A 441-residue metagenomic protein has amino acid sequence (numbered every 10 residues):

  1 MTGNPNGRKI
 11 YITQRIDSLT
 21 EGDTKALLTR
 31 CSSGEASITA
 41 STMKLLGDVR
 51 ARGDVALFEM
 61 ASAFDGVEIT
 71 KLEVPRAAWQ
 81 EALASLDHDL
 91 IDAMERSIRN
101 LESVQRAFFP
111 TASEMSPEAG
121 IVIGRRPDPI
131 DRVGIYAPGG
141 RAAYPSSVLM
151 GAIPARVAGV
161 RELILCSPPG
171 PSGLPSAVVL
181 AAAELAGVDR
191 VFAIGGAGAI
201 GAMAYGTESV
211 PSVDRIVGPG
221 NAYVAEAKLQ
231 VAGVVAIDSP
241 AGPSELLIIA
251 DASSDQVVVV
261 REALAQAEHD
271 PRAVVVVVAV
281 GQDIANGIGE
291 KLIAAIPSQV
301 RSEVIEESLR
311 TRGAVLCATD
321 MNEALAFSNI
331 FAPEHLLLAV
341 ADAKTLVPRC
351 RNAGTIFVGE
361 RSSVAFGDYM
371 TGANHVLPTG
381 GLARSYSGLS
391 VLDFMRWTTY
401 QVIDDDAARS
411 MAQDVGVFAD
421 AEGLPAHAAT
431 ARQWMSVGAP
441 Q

Functional and structural regions predicted by a protein language model:
T2-D131: N-terminal Rossmann-like NAD(P)+-binding subdomain of aldehyde/semialdehyde dehydrogenases
M115-A181: Conserved small-residue-rich beta-alpha loop and adjacent elements that most often cradle the phosphate/pyrophosphate
M150-R161, E184-A186, A204-P211, K228-Q230 (+1 more regions): Alpha-helix C-terminal capping segments
R161-P171, V275-Q282, I288: Short internal beta-strands
G187-V258, E262-V274: Conserved NAD(P)+-binding/catalytic subdomain of aldehyde/semialdehyde dehydrogenases
A265, H269, V277-A353: A glycine- and small/hydrophobic-rich beta-loop-beta segment that serves as a flexible "lid/hinge" or phosphate-binding
I330-Q441: C-terminal core of ALDH-fold dehydrogenases
